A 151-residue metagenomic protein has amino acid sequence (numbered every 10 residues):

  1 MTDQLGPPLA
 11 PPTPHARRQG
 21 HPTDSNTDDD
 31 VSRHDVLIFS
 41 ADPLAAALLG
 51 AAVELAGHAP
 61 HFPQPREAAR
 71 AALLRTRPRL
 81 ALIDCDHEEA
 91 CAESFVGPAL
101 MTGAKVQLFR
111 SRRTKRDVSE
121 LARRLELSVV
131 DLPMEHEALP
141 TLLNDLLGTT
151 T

Functional and structural regions predicted by a protein language model:
M1-A45, G50-A52, M134-T151: Non-catalytic signal-transmission and effector/linker regions of two-component phosphorelay proteins
A46, R79-T102, R112-V118: Conserved phosphotransfer microenvironments
A51-V53, A72, L121: Alpha-helical interaction/dimerization surfaces of two-component signaling modules
A56, M101-G103, R123-L125: Short, structured coil segments at secondary-structure junctions
G57-P65: Short hydrophobic/Thr-rich beta-strand motif most characteristic of the beta2 strand and flanking loop of CheY-like
Q64-L80, H87: Acidic, metal-coordinating helix/loop segments flanking the phosphotransfer/catalytic sites of two-component signaling
Q107-K115, E120-L147: Output/docking surface of receiver
